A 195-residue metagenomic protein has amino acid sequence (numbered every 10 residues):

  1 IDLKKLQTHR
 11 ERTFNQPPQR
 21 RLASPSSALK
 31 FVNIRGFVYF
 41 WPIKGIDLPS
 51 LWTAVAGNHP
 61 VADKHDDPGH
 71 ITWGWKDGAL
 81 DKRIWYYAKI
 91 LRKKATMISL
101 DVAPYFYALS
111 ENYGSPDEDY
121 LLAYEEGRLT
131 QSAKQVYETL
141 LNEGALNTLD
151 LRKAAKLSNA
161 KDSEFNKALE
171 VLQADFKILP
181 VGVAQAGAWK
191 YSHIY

Functional and structural regions predicted by a protein language model:
I1-Y195: Long, low-complexity intrinsically disordered regions
